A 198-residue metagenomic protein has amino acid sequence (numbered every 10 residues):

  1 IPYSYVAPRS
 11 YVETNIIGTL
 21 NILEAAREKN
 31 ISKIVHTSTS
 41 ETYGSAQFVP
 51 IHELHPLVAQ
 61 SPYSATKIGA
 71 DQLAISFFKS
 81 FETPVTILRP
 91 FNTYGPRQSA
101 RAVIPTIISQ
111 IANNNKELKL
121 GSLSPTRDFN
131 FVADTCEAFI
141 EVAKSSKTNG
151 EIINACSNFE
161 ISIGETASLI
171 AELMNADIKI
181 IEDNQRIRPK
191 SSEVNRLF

Functional and structural regions predicted by a protein language model:
I1-T93: N-terminal Rossmann-like NAD(P)+-binding domain of SDR-like oxidoreductases, especially those catalyzing
S4, I107, L120-L123: Generic structural signal for conserved hydrophobic packing positions in ordered secondary structure
V6, T14-I17, L54, S61 (+5 more regions): Residue-level signal for the nucleotide or nucleotide-sugar donor/cofactor binding architecture
A26, F78, I111, V142-A143: Hydrophobic pocket-lining residues that define ligand/cofactor binding sites across diverse proteins
V49, A100-Q110, I170: A glycine/serine/threonine-rich, flexible loop-to-helix segment that serves as the NAD(P) cofactor-binding "lid"
G69, L73, F77, T106-I107 (+2 more regions): Hydrophobic alpha-helix immediately C-terminal to the catalytic Tyr-X-X-X-Lys motif of short-chain
A112-F198: C-terminal substrate-binding subdomain of Rossmann-fold SDR/epimerase-dehydratase oxidoreductases
